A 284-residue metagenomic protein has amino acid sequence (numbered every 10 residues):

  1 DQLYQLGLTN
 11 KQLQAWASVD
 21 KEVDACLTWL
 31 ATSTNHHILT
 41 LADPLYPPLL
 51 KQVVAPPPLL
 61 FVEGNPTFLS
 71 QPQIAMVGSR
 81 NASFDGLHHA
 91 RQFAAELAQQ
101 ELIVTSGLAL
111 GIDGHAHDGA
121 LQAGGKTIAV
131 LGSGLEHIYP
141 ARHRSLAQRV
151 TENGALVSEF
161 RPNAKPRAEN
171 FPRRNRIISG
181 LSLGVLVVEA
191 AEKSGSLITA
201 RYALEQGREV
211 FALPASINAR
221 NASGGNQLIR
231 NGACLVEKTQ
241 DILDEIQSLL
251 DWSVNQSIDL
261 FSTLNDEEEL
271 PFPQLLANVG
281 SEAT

Functional and structural regions predicted by a protein language model:
D1-L45: Short, small/acidic-rich helices and loops at N termini and domain boundaries of DNA replication/processing enzymes
S33, T40-T284: Glycine-biased, small-residue-rich flexible motifs in mid-sequence functional cores and linkers
